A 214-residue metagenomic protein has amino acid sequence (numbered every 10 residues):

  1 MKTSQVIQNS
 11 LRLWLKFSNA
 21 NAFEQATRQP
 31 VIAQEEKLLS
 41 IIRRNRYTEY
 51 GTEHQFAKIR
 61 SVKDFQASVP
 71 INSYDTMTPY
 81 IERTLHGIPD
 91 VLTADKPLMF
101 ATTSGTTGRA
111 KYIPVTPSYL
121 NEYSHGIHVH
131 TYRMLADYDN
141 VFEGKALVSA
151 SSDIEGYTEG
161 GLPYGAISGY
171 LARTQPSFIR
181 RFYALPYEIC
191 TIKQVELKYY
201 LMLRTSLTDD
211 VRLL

Functional and structural regions predicted by a protein language model:
M1-A33, L38-Q55, I59-L214: Active-site phosphate/ATP/adenylate-binding loop shared across adenylate-forming ligases
